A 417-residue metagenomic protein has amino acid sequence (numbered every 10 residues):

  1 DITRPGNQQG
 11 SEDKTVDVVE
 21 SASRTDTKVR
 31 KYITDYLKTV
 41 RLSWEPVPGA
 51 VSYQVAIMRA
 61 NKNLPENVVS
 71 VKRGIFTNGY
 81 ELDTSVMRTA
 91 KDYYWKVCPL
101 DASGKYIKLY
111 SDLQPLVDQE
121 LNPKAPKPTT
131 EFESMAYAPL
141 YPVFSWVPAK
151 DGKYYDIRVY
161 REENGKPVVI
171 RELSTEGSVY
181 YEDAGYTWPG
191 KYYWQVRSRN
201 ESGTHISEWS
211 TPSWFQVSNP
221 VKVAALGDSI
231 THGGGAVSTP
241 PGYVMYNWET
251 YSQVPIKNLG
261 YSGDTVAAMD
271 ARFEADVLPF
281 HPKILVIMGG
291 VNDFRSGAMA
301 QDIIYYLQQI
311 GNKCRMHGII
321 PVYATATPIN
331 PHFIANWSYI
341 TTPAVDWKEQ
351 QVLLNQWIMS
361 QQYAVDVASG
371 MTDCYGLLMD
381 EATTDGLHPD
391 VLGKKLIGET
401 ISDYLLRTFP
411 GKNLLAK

Functional and structural regions predicted by a protein language model:
N7-S21, M87, V117-Y141, G185-P189 (+3 more regions): Conserved catalytic region of serine esterases and O-acyltransferases that act on ester linkages in lipids
K38-G49, L140-G152: Conserved aromatic anchor
Q54-T89, V159-T187: Recognizes extended acidic, P/S/T-rich segments that occur within or adjacent to Ig-like beta-sandwich modules
A102-N122, E201-S218: Extracellular fibronectin type III
R197-S262, R272-H281: Serine-esterase "nucleophile elbow" of acetyl-processing enzymes
G235-M245, V266-Y306, M316, T327-F333: Oxyanion-hole/transition-state-stabilizing segment in secreted/luminal serine hydrolases and related acyltransferases
P328-K417: Catalytic His-Asp segment of secreted/periplasmic serine-dependent ester chemistry enzymes
